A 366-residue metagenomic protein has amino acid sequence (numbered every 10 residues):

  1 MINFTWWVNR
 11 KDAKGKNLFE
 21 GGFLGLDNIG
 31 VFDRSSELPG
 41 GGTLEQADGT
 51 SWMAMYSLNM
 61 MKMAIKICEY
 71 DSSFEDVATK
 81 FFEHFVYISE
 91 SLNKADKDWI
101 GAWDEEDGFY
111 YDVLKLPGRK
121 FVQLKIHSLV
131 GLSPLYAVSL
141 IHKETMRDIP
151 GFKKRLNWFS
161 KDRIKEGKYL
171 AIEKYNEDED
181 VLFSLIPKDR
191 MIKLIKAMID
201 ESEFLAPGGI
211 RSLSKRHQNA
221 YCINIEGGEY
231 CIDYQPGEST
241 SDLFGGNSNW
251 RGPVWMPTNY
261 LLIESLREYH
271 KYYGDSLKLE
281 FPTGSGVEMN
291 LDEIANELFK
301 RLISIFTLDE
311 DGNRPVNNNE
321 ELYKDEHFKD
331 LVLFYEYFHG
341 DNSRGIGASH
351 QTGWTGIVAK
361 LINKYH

Functional and structural regions predicted by a protein language model:
M1-H366: Acidic, mature catalytic/reactive cores of soluble proteins
